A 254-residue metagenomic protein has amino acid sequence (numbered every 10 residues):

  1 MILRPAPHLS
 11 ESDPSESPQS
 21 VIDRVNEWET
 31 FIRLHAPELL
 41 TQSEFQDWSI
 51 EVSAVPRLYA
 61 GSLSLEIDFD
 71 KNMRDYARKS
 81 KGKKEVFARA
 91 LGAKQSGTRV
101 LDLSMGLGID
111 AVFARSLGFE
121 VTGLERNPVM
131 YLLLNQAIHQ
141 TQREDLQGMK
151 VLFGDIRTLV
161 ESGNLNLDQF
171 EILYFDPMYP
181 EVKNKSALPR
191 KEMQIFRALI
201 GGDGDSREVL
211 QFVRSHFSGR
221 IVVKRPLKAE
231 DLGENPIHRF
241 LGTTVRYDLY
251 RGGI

Functional and structural regions predicted by a protein language model:
M1-R99, S116: S-adenosyl-L-methionine
K83-Y131: Hydrophobic alpha-helical segments and helix pairs
V100-F113, F170-A187: Conserved proline-anchored active-site loop of SAM-dependent methyltransferases that bridges a beta-strand
M105-L107, P128, T158, M178-P180 (+1 more regions): Short, glycine/acidic-enriched loop or turn micro-motifs at the edges of active sites
L124-I172: S-adenosyl-L-methionine
P177-V209: Mobile active-site "lid"/loop adjacent to the S-adenosyl-L-methionine
D205-G252: Conserved Class I SAM-dependent methyltransferase catalytic core
